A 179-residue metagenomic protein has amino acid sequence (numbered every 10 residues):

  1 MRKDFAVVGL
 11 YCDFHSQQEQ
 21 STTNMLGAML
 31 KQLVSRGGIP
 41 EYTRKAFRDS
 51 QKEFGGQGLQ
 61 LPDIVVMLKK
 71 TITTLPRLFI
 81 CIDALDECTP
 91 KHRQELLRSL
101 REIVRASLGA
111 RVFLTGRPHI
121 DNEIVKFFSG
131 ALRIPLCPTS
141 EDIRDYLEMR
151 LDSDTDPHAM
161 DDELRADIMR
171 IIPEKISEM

Functional and structural regions predicted by a protein language model:
M1-M179: Conserved NB-ARC/NACHT P-loop NTPase core of NLR-like innate immune receptors
